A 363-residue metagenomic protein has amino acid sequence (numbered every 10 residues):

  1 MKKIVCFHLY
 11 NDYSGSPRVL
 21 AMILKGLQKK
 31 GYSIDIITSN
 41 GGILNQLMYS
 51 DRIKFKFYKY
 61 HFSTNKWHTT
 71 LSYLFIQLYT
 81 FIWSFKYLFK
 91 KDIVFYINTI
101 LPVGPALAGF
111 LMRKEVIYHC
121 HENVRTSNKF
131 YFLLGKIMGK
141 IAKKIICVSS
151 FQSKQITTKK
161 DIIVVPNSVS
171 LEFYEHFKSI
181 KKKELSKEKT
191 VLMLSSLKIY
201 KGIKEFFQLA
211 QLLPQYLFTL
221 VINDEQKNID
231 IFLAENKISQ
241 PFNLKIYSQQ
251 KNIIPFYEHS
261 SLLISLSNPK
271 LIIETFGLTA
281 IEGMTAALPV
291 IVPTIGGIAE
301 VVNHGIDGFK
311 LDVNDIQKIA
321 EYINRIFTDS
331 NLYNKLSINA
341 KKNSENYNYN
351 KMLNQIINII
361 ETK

Functional and structural regions predicted by a protein language model:
P17-M22, K189, K198-L212, L278: A conserved mid-protein helix/loop that constitutes part of the nucleotide-sugar donor-binding site
I37-I43, V169, L194, K198 (+1 more regions): Glycosyltransferase donor-sugar binding loop
I43-L44, Q77-T80, V94-M112, S127: An aromatic- and histidine-rich active-site surface loop
F151, S168: Carbohydrate-associated surface elements
E258-I273, L288-P289: Acidic donor-binding loop of glycosyltransferase active sites
S267-I281, A299-E300: Nucleotide-sugar-dependent
T285, P289-V292, V302: Short hydrophobic beta-strand element within catalytic cores of glycosyltransferases and related nucleotide-activated
H304-G305, F309-I316, R325-S330, E345: Conserved acidic donor-binding segment of nucleotide-sugar-dependent glycosyltransferases
